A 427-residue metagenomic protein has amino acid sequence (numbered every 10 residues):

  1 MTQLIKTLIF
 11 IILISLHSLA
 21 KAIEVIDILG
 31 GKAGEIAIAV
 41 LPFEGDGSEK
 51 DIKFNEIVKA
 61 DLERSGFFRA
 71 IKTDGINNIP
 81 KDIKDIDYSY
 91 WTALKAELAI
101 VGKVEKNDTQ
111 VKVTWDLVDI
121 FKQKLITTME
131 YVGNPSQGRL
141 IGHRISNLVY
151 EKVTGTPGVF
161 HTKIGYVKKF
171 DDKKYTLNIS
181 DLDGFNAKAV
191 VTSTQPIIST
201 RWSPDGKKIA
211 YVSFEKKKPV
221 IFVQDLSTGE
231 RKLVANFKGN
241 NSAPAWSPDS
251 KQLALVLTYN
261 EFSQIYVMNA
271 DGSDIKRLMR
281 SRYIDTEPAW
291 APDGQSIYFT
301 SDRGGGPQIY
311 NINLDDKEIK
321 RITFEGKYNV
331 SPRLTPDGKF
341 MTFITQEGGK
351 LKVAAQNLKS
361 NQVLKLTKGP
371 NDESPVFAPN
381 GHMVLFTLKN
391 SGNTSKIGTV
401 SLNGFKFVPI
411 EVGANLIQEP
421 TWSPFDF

Functional and structural regions predicted by a protein language model:
A22-I36, F121-V191: C-terminal/domain-edge helix-coil "capping" segments
E24, I83-L148: Amphipathic beta-strand/beta-sheet edge segments enriched in Tyr/Trp
V25-S89, I100: Short beta-strand->alpha-helix linker/helix-N-cap micro-motif that forms a surface specificity/interaction loop
F121, D181-F185, D225-G229, N269-S273 (+3 more regions): Short loop/turn segments that connect beta-strands within beta-propeller blades
P157, K168-T176, T194, V212-I221 (+10 more regions): A flexible loop/linker signature enriched in serine peptidases of the S9 family
G158-F160, P204-D205, P248-D249, P292-D293 (+3 more regions): Residue-level detector of Asp-centered blade-edge/turn motifs that repeat once per structural unit in beta-propeller
I164, G206-I209, S250-A254, G294-Y298 (+2 more regions): Hydrophobic beta-strand positions that form the internal "hydrophobic ladder" of WD40/Gbeta-like beta-propeller blades
K396-F427: Blade-level signature of beta-propeller repeat domains, shared across WD40, Kelch, NHL, RCC1 and BNR/Asp-box propellers
